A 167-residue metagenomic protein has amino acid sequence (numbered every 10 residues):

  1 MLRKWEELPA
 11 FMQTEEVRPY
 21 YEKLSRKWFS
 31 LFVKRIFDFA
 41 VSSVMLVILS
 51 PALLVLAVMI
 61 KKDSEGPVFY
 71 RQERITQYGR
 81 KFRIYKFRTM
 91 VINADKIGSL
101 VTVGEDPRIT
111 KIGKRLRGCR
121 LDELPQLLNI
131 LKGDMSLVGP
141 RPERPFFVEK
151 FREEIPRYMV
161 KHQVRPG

Functional and structural regions predicted by a protein language model:
M1-V33: Flexible, Lys/Arg-rich cytosolic regulatory linkers and terminal tails that connect or flank
R3-W5, L24, R157-G167: C-terminal terminal-structure detector
E7, M45, F87, S136-R141: Short, charge-rich amphipathic segments
Y21-A94, N129: A hydrophobic, helix-centered structural microdomain
A40, Y85, I97, D106-G113: Bateman (tandem CBS) regulatory domains
I92-V103: A short, polar/charged loop-to-alpha-helix boundary motif
V103-R165: A short, structured surface patch at a secondary-structure boundary
